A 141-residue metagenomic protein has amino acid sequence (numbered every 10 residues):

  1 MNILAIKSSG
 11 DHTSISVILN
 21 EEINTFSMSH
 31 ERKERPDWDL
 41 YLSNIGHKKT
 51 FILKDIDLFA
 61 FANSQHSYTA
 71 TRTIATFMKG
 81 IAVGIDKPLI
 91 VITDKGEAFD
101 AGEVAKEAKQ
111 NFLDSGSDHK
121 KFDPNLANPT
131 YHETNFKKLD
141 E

Functional and structural regions predicted by a protein language model:
M1-L40, F51-L53, L89-E141: Oxyanion-binding and handling regions
L40, N44, K79-G80: Short, residue-level hotspots on alpha-helical faces of the histone-fold and other alpha-helical interaction modules
L42-L58: Phosphate/pyrophosphate-binding loops at sites that engage ATP/ADP/AMP, CoA/4′-phosphopantetheine, polyphosphate
G46, T76, L139-D140: Amphipathic alpha-helical interaction segments
L58-S64, Y68-K87: DPxDG-like acidic metal-binding loop motif
